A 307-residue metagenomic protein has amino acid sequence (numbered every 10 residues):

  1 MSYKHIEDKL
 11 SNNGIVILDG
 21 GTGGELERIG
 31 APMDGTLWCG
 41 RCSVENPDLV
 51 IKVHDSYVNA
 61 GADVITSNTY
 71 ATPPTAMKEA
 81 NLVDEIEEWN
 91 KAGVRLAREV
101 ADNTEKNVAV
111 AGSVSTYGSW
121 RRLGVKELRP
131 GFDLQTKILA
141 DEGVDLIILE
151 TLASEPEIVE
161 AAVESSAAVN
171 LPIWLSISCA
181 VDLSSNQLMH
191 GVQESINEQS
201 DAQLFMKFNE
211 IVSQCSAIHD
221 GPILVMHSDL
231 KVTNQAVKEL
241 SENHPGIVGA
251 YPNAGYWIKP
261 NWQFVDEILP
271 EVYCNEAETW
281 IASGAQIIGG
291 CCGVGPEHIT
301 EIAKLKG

Functional and structural regions predicted by a protein language model:
M1-G307: Domain-level signal for soluble alpha/beta catalytic cores
